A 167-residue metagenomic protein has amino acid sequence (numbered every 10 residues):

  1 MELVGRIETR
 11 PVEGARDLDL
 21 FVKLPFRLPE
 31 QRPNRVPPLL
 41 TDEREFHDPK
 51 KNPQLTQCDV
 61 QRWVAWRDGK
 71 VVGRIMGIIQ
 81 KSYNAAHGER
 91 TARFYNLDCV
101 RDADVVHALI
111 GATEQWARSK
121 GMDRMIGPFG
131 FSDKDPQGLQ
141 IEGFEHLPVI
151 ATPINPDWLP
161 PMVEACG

Functional and structural regions predicted by a protein language model:
M1-E2, A151: Short aromatic-glycine motifs in intrinsically disordered, low-complexity regions
E2-K50: Short amphipathic alpha-helix that is part of the acyltransferase structural core
L18, V60-R62, V72-R74, T91-F94: A common structural microfeature
D48-R67, G73: A short helix-loop-beta-strand connector motif used in the catalytic cores of GNAT acetyltransferases and, in some
I79-K81: A short acidic/small-residue loop/turn micro-motif
A85-G167: Acyl-donor binding region in acyl/amide transferases
